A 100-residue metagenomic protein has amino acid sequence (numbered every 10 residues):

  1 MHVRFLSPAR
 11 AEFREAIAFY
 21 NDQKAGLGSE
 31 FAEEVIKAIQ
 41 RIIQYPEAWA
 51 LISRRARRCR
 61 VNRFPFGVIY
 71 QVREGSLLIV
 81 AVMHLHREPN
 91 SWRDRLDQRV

Functional and structural regions predicted by a protein language model:
M1-A32: Arg/Lys-rich, positively charged N-terminal/basic patches that mediate binding to nucleic acids
P8, C59, R87-P89: Short linear/disordered segments characteristic of secreted peptide precursors and small low-complexity proteins
A11, E15, K37-Q40, Q44: Generic recognition of well-ordered alpha-helical segments within structured catalytic/regulatory domains
S29-E30, A50-I52, S91: Short, hydrophobic secondary-structure boundary micro-motifs
K37, Q44-L77: Basic/aromatic recognition patch in beta-strand/loop cores that engages polyanionic ligands
G67, Q71-V100: Enriched for short, Lys/Arg-rich terminal
